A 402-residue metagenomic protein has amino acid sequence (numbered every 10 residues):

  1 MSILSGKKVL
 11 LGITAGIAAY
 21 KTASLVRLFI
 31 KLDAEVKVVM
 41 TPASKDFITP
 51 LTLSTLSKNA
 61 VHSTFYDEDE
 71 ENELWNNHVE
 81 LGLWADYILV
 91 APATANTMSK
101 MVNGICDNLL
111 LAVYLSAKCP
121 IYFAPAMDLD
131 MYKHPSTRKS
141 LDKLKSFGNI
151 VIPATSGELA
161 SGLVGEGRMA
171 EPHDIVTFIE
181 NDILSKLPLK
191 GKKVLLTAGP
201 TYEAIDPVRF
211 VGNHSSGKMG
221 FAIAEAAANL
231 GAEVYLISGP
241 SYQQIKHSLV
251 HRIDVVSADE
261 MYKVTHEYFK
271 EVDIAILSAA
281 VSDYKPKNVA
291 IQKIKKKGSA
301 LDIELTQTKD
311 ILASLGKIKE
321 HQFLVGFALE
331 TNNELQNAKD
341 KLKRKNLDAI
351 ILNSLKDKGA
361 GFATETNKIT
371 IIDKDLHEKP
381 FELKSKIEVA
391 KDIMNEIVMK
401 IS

Functional and structural regions predicted by a protein language model:
M1-Y122, D128-G217, F221-L329, N333-S402: A cross-family phosphate/adenosyl-ligand binding-site feature
